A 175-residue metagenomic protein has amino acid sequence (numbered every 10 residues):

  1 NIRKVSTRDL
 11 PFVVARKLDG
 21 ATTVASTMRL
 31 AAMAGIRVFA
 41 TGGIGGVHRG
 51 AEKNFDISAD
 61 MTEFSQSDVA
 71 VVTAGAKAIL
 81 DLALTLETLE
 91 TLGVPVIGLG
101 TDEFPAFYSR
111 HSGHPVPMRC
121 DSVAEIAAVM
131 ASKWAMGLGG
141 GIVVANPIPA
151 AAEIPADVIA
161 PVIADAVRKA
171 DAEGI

Functional and structural regions predicted by a protein language model:
N1-R37: Ligand-binding beta-strand-loop-alpha-helix segment within the catalytic cores of soluble metabolic enzymes
K4-S6, R29-M33, V38-A40, D56 (+3 more regions): Solvent-exposed alpha-helices and their adjacent loops that cap or buttress functional pockets in soluble metabolic
V14, G20, V24, V38-G43 (+4 more regions): General beta-strand structural signal in soluble alpha/beta enzymes
A21-V24, E52-S65, V69-E90, A124-A128: Active-site glycine-rich loop that binds ribose-phosphate moieties when present
G45, G75, G100-P105, N146-A152: Glycine-rich beta-alpha junction loops
L82-S112, A128: Glycine-rich, Lys/Arg-enriched anion-binding loops that position phosphate/diphosphate groups for phosphoryl
R110-A135: Anionic-ligand binding region
G140-I175: A C-terminal functional module that forms or caps the active site or interfaces directly with catalytic machinery
